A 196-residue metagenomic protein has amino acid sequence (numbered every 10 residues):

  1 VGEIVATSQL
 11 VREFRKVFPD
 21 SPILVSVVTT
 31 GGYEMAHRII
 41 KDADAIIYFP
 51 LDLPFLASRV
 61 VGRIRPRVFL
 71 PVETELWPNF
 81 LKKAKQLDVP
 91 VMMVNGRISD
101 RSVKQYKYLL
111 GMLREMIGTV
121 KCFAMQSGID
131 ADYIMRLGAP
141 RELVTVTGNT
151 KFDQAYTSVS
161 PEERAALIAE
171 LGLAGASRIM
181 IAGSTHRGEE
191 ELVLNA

Functional and structural regions predicted by a protein language model:
V1-V146, T150-Q154, V159, A166 (+2 more regions): Active-site and donor-binding regions of nucleotide-sugar-utilizing enzymes
P22, L173-M180, E190-E191: Charged active-site motifs of nucleotide-sugar-dependent glycosyltransferases
